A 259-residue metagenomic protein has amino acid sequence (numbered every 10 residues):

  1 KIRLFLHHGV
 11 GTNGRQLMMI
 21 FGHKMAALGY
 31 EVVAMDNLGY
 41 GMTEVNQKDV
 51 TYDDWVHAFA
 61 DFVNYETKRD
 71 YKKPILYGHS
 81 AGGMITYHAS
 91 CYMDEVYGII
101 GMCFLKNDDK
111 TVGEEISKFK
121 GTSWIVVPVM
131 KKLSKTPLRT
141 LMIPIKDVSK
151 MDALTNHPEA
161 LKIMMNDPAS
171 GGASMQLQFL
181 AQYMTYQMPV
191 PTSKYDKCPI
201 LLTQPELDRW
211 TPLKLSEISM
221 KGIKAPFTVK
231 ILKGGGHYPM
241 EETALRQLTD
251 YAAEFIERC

Functional and structural regions predicted by a protein language model:
V10-G22: The serine-hydrolase catalytic nucleophile loop
K24-V45: Conserved alpha/beta-hydrolase
G41-Y71: Catalytic nucleophile-loop/oxyanion-hole region of alpha/beta-hydrolase and closely related hydrolase-like folds
R69-S80: Alpha/beta-hydrolase fold nucleophile elbow
I85-G172: Alpha/beta-hydrolase-fold enzymes
D196, L202-Q204, D208: Short beta-strand/loop motif that positions the catalytic acidic residue of the alpha/beta-hydrolase fold
R209-L215: Conserved alpha/beta-hydrolase "acid-adjacent" motif
P226-C259: Catalytic active-site module of serine/aspartate enzymes centered on a nucleophile-bearing elbow/loop
